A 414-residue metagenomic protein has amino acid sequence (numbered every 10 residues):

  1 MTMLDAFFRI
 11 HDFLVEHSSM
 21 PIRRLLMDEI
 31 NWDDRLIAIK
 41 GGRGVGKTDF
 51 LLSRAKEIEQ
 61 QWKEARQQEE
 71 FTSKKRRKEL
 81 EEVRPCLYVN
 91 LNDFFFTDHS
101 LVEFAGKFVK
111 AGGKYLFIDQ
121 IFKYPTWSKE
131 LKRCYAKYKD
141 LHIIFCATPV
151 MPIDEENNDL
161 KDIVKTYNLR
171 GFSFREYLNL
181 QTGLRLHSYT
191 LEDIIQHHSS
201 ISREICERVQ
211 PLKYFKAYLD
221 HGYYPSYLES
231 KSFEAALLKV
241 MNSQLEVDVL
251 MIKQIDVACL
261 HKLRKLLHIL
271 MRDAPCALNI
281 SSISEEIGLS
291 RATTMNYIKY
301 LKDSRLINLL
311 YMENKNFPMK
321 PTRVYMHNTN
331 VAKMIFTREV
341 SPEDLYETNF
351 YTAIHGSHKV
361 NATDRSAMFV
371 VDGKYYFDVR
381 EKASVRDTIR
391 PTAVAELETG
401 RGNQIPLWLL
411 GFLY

Functional and structural regions predicted by a protein language model:
T2-M20, I30, S53-E57, K63 (+3 more regions): A cross-kingdom feature that marks ATP-driven nucleic-acid transaction machinery
I39: Hydrophobic anchor at the beta1->P-loop junction of P-loop NTPases
K47: Conserved lysine of the Walker
F50: Hydrophobic positions on the alpha1 helix immediately C-terminal to the Walker A/P-loop
V83-G112: Short glycine-rich substrate-engagement loop in P-loop NTPases that contacts/grips substrate
H142-T148: Structural recognition of the conserved hydrophobic beta-strand(s) that form the central parallel beta-sheet of P-loop
T148, D154-L260: Interdomain motor-coupling "hinge/lid" segment immediately C-terminal to the ATP-binding subdomain of NTP-driven enzymes
L228-T363: Accessory nucleic acid-recognition modules appended to NTPase machines
